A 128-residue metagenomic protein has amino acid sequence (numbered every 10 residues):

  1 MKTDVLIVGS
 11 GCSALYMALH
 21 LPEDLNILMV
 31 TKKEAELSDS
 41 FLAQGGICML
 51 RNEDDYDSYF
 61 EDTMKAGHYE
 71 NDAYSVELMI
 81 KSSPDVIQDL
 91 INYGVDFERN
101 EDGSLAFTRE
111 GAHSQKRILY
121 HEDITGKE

Functional and structural regions predicted by a protein language model:
M1-K2, E110: A short, basic/flexible loop-to-alpha-helix module at the beginning of a structural domain
T3-M29: N-terminal Rossmann-like FAD-binding beta1-loop-alpha1 element of flavoenzymes
A35-E128: Conserved N-terminal/central alpha/beta ligand/cofactor-binding core
